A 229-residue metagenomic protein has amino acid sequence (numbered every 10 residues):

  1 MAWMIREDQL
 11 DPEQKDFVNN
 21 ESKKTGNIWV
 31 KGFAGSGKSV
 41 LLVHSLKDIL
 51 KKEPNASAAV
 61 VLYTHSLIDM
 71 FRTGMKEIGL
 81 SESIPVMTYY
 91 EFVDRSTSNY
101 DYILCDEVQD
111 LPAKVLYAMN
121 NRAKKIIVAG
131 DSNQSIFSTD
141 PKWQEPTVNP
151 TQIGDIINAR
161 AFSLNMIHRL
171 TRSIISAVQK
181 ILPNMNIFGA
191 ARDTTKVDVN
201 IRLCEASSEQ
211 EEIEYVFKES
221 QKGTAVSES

Functional and structural regions predicted by a protein language model:
A2-G79, Y90-S229: Conserved helicase motor core of SF1/SF2 NTP-dependent helicases
I84-Y89: Conserved two-lobed SF2 helicase motor
